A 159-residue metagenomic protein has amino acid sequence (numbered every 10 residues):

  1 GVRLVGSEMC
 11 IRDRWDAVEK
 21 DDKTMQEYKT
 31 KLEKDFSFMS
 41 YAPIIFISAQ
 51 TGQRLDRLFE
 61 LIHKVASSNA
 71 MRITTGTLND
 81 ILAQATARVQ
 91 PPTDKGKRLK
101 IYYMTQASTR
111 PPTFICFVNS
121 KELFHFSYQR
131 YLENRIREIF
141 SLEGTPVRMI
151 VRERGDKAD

Functional and structural regions predicted by a protein language model:
G1-G6, C10-I11: Single conserved hydrophobic/aromatic residue that forms the stacking wall/gate of nucleotide- or nucleobase-binding
S7-E8, M39-P43, P112, E143-V147: Short glycine-/polar-rich loops that comprise or flank the Walker A/P-loop and associated switch/sensor motifs
R14-E19, A49-L55, T105-T109, K121-L123 (+1 more regions): Conserved nucleotide-binding/hydrolysis micro-motifs of P-loop NTPases
A17-G76: Canonical P-loop GTPase G-domain recognition
Q50, R54, E60-S68, P112-F114 (+3 more regions): Conserved GTP-binding G-domain of TRAFAC-class P-loop NTPases and closely related GTPase folds
H63, A70-F124, R130-L132: Long, well-ordered amphipathic alpha-helical subdomains in the mid-to-C-terminal portions of large enzyme subunits
V118, R148-D159: Terminal-proximal interaction/regulatory segments of ATP-powered molecular machines
Y128-L142: Short, non-transmembrane amphipathic alpha-helical segments
